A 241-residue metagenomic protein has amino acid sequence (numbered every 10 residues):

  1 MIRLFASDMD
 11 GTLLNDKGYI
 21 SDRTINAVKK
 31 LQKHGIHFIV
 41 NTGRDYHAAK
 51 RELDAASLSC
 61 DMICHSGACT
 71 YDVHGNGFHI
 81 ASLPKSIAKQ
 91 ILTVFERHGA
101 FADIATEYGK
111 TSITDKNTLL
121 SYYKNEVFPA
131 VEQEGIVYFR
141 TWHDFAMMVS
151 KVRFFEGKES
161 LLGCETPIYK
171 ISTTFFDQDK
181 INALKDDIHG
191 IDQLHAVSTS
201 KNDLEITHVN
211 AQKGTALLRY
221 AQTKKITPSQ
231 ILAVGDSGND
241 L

Functional and structural regions predicted by a protein language model:
R3-G18, I91: Asp-based phosphoryl-transfer active-site loop
L4, H37, D61, K225 (+1 more regions): Hydrophobic "anchor" residues on beta-strands that sit immediately upstream of conserved functional sites
A6-M9, F38, Y46, Y220: Gram-positive cell-envelope targeting signals
M9, A68, G235-S237: Active-site metal-binding loops of divalent metal-dependent hydrolases
L13, I20, F38, T173 (+2 more regions): Conserved SAM-binding loop
D22-E132, I136: Active-site phosphate-binding/coordination module
H98-A100, Y108-L232, N239: Conserved acidic, metal-coordinating active-site core of Asp-based, Mg2+-dependent phosphoryl-transfer enzymes
